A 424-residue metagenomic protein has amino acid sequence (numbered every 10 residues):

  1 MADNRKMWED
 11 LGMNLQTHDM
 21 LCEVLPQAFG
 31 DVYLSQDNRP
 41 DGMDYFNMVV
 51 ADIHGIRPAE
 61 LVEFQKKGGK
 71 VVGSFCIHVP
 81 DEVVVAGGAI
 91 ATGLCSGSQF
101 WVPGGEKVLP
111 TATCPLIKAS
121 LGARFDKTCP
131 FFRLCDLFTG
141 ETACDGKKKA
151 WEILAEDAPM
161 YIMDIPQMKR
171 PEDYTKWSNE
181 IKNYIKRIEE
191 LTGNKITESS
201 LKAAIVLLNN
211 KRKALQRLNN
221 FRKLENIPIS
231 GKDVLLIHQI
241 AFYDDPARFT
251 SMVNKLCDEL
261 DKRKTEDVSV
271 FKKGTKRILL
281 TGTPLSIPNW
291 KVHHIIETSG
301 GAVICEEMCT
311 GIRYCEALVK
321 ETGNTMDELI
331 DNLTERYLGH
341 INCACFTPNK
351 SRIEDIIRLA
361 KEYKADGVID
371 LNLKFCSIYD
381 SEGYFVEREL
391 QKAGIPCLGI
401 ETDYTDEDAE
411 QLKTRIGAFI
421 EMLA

Functional and structural regions predicted by a protein language model:
A2-G12, Y384-A424: Peripheral docking tails and interdomain loops at the edges of cofactor- or intermediate-handling domains
A2-K70, K186-A317, E321, C345: A charged, amphipathic alpha-helical module
H54, V62, G69-F125: An N-terminal, globular interaction/scaffold subdomain
K66, H78, V83-S96, G104-G105 (+2 more regions): Redox- and metal-dependent alpha/beta enzyme cores, enriched for Fe-S-associated oxidoreductases and cofactor-handling
C95-W101, D164-K169, E307-G311, D403-Y404: Short, acidic/turn-prone active-site loops that include or flank metal/cofactor- and phosphate-binding residues
G122-R187: Acidic/His-rich segments in extracytoplasmic proteins that coordinate ligands and/or metal ions
R124, T347-K364, S381-E382: A short, acidic, amphipathic alpha-helical segment used as a generic capping/interface helix at domain edges
L134-T142, A365-K374: Acidic beta-strand-to-loop metal/phosphate-binding motif
